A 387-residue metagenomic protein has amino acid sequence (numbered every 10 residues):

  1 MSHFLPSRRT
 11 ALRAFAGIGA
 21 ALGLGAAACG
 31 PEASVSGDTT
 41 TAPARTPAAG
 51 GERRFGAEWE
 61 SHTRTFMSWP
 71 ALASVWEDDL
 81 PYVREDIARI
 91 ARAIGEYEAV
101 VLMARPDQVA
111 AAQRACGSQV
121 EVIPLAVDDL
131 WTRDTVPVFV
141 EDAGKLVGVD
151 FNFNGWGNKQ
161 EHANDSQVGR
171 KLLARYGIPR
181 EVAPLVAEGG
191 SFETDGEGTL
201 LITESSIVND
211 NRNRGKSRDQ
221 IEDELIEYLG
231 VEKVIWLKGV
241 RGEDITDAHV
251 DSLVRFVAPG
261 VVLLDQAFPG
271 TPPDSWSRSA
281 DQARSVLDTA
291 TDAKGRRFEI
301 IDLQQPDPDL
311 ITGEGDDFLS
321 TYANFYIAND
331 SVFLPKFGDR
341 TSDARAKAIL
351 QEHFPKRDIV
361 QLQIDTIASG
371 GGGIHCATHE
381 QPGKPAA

Functional and structural regions predicted by a protein language model:
M1-S7, G17-L24: N-terminal secretory signal peptides
H3-P6, G37, L350: Compositionally biased, low-complexity segments enriched in small residues
A26-A28: C-terminal motif of bacterial Sec signal peptides marking the signal peptidase cleavage site
G30-G37: Bacterial lipoprotein signal-peptidase II cleavage site
A42-A387: The feature marks the mature, well-folded catalytic cores of soluble enzymes
